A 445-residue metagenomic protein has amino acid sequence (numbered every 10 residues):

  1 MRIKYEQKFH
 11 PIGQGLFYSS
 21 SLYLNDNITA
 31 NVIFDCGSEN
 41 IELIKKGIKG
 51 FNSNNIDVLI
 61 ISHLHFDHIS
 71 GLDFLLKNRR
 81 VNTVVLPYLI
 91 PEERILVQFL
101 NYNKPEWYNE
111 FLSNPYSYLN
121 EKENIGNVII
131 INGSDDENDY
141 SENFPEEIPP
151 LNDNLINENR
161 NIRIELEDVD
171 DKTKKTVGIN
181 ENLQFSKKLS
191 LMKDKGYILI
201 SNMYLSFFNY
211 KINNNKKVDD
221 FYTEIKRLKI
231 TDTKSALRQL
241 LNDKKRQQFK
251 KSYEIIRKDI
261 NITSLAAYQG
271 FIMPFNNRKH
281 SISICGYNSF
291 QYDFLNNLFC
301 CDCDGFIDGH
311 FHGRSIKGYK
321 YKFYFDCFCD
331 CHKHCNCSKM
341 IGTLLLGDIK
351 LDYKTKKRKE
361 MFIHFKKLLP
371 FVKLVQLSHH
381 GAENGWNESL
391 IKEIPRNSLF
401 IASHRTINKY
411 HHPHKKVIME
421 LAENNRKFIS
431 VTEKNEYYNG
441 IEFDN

Functional and structural regions predicted by a protein language model:
M1-N54, E123-I125, I130-F371, E442-N445: Core dinuclear metal-dependent hydrolase active-site scaffold
L16-S20, S378, N384-P395, I401-N445: C-terminal regions of proteins
A30-V32, N54-I60, R80-P87, G126-I129 (+5 more regions): Hydrophobic beta-strand segments of well-ordered beta-sheets in folded domains
I41-L89, K366-N384, P395-S398: Active-site metal-binding motif and surrounding structural segment of the metallo-beta-lactamase
K46-I48, Q98-L119, E360-F362, S389 (+1 more regions): Short, aromatic/basic amphipathic alpha-helical patches
L64-I69, P91-E93, D136-E137, K350-K354 (+3 more regions): Active-site environment of divalent metal-dependent phosphoester hydrolases
I69-N120, N397-F400: Active-site HxH/HxHxD metal-binding segment of metal-dependent hydrolases
